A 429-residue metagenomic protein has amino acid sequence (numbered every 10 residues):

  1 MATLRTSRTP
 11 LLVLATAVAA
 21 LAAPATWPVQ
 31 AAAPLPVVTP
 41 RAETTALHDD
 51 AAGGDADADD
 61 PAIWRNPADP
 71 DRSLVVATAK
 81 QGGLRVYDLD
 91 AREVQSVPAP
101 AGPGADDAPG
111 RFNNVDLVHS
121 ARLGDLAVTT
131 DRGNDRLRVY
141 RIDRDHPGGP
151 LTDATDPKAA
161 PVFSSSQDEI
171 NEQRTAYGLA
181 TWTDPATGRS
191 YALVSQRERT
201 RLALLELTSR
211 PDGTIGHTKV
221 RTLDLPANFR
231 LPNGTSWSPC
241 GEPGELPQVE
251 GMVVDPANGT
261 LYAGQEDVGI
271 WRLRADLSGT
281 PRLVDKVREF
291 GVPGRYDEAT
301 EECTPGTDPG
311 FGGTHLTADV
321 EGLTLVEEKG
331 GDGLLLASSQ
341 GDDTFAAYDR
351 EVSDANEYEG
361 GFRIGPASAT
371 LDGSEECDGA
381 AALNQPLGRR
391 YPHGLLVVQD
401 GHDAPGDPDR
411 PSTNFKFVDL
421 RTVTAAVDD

Functional and structural regions predicted by a protein language model:
M1-A31: Secretory targeting and sorting signals
W27-D429: Sequence/structural signature of beta-propeller domains
